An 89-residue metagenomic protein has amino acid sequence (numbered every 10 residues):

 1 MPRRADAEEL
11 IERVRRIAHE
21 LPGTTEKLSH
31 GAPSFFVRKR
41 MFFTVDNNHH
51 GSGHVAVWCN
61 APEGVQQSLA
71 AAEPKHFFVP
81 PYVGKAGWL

Functional and structural regions predicted by a protein language model:
M1-L89: Charge-dense, helix-prone N-terminal extensions
